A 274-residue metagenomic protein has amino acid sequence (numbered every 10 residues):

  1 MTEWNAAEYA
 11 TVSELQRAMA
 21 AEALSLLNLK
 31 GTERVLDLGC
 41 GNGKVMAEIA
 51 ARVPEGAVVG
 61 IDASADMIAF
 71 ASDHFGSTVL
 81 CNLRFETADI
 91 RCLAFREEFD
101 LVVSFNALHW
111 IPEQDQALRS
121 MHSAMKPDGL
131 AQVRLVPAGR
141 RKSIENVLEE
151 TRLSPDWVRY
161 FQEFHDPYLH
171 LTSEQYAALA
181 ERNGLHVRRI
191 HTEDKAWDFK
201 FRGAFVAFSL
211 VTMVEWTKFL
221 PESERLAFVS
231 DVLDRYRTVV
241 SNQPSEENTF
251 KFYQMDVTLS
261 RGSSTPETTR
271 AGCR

Functional and structural regions predicted by a protein language model:
M1-E33, K44-E48, M67-F70, H74 (+1 more regions): Conserved class I S-adenosyl-L-methionine
R34-L38, N42-C92: Class I SAM-dependent methyltransferase SAM/SAH-binding core
N42-K44, F164-R274: Conserved Class I S-adenosyl-L-methionine
F75, R152, A180: Conserved hydrophobic residues forming the short capping helix/wall of the S-adenosyl-L-methionine
R91-V102: A short acidic, Gly/Pro-enriched loop at the edge of an enzyme's catalytic core that lines a small-molecule cofactor
L101-Q114, P137: A short SAM/SAH-binding and catalytic strip from SAM-dependent methyltransferases
D115-L130: A short glycine-rich, Lys/Arg-flanked "PGG" loop and its adjoining helix->strand segment in the class I
L130-W157: Conserved class I S-adenosyl-L-methionine
